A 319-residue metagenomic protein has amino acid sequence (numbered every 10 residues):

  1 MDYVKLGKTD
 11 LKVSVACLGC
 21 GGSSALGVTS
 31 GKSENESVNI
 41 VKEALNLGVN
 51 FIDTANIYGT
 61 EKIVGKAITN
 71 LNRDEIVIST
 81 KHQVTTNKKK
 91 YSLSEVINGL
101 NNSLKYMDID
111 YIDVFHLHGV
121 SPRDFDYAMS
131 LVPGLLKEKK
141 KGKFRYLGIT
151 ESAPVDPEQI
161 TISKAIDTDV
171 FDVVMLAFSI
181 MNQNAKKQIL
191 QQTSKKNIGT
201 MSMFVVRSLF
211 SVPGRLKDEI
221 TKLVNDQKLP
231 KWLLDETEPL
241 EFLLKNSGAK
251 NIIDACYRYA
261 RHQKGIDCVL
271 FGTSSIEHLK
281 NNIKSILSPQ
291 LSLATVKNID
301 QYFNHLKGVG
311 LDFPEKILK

Functional and structural regions predicted by a protein language model:
M1-I76: N-terminal binding-site loop/beta-alpha segment at the start of enzyme catalytic domains that lines or forms
L6, L18, S37, I52 (+9 more regions): Conserved, mostly hydrophobic/aromatic
T9-A16, G48-F51, N72-I76, I109-D113 (+4 more regions): Short, well-ordered coil/turn segments that N-cap beta-strands
G21-S23, A55-I57, K81-T85, L117-V120 (+4 more regions): Active-site beta-loop-alpha junctions enriched in small/polar residues
T29, K42, K88-I180, N184-Q188 (+1 more regions): Glycine/proline-rich, positively charged, aromatic-decorated active-site loop/lid region on the catalytic face
I40-L45, Q188-K319: Structured C-terminal cap/extension of enzyme domains
G65-K81, P133-K143: Alpha-helix-loop-beta-strand connector modules within alpha/beta enzyme cores
L71-S94, H118: Structural motif corresponding to the early beta-alpha repeats
